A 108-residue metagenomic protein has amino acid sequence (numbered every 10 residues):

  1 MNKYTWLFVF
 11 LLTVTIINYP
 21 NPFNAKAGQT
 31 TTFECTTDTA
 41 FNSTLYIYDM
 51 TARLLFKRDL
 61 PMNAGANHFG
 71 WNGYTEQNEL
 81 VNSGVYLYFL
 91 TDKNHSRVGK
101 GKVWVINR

Functional and structural regions predicted by a protein language model:
T5-L12: Sec-dependent N-terminal signal peptides
V14-P20, K26, T32, S83-R108: C-terminal tail/sorting-segment detector
Q29-D38, W71: Aromatic/hydrophobic beta-strand junction motif of beta-rich domains
E34-T39, D49, D92-N94: Non-cytosolic beta-sheet module surface loops
F41-T44: Short beta-strand/loop motifs in extracellular/secreted proteins, especially within beta-sandwich accessory domains
Y48-L55, Y86: Short, glycine-anchored, charge-dense loop/turn motifs used at functional sites
R53-D59, R97-G99: Surface-exposed loop/edge segments in extracytoplasmic proteins
L60-H95: Short, surface-exposed loop/turn motifs with a glycine/proline- and acidic-biased composition
